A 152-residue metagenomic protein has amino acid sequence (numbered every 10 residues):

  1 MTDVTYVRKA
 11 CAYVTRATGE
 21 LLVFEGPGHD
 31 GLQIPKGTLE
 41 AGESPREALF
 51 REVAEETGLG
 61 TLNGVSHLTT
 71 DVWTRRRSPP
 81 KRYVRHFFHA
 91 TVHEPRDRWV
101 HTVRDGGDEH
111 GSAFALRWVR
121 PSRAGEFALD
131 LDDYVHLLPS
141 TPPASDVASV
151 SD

Functional and structural regions predicted by a protein language model:
M1-I34, R46: N-terminal strand-loop-strand
V7-C11, Y83-F87, A113: Short hydrophobic/aromatic beta-strand or adjacent loop that forms the aromatic wall/cage of a ligand/substrate-binding
T18-L21, H29-G31, E40-A41, W73-T74 (+1 more regions): Short, charged/polar surface micro-motifs in flexible loops or helix N-caps
D30, N63, L68-T69, R82-H86: A generic structural signal for short beta-strands and their flanking turns/coil linkers
I34-L68: The catalytic Nudix box helix
W73-R104, R117, L138: Active-site-adjacent beta-strand/loop module that shapes the phosphate/pyrophosphate-binding cleft
V100-S140: NUDIX/MutT-family hydrolases
F127, P142-S151: Short, charged, intrinsically disordered terminal tails
